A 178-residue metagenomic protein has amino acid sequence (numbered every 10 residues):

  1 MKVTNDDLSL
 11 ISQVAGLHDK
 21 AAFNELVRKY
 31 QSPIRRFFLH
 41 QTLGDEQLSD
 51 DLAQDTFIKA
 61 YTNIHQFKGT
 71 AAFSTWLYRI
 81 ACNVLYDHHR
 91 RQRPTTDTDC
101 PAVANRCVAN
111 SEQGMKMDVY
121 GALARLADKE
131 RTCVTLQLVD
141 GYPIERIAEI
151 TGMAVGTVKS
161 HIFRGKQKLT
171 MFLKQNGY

Functional and structural regions predicted by a protein language model:
M1-P33, M171, Y178: N-terminal module of bacterial RNA polymerase sigma factors
K2-V3, G44, Y120, E149-G152 (+1 more regions): C-terminal edge and immediately downstream basic/flexible tail or linker adjoining helix-turn-helix-like DNA-binding
T4-L8, D87, R93-L123, P143: Internal acidic/polar
A15-E25, R36-D55, V155, G177-Y178: Short, charged helix-capping/linker segments at alpha-helix termini
A15-G16, T42-G44, D55-A72, R91-Q92: Sigma70-family region 2
D51-I58, A71-N83: Structural recognition of an alpha-helix C-terminal capping motif at a helix-to-coil junction
H65-G69, R79-D99, R164: Arg/Lys-rich amphipathic alpha helix in sigma70-family domain 2
C133-Q137: A short pre-motif secondary-structure segment
